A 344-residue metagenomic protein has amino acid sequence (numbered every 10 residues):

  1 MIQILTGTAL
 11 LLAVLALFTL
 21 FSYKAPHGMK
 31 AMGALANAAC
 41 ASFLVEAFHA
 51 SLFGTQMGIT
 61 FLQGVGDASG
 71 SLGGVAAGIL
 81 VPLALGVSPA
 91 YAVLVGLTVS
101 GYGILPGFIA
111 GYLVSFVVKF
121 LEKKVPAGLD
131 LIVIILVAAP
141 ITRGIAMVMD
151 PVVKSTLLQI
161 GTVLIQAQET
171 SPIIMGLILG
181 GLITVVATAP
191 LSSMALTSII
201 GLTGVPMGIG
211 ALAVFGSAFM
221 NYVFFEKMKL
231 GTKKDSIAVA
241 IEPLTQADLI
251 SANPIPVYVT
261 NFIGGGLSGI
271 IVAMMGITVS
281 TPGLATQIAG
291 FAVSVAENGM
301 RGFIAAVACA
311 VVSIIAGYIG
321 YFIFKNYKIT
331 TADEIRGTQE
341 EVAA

Functional and structural regions predicted by a protein language model:
I2-V342: Pore-lining transmembrane helices
